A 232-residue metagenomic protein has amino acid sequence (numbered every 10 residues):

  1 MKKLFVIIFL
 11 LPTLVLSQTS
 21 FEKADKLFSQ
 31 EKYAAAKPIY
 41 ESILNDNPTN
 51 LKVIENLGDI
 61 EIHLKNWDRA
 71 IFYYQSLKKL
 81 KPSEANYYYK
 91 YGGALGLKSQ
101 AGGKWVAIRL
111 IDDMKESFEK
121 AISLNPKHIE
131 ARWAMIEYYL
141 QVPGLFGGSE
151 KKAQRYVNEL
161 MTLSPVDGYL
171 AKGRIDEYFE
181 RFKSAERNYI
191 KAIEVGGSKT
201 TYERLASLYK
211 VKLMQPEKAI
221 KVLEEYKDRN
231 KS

Functional and structural regions predicted by a protein language model:
L16-N56, I62-H63: N-terminal leader/linker segments that initiate helical-solenoid repeat arrays
Q18-T19, K52, N86, G93 (+3 more regions): Start-of-helix register in tetratricopeptide repeats
L27, E61, L95, G102 (+3 more regions): Residue at a conserved register position within TPR or TPR-like alpha-solenoid repeats
Q30, L64, K98, V142 (+3 more regions): Structural motif corresponding to the intra-repeat A-B loop/turn of tetratricopeptide repeats
P48, P82, P126, T162-P165 (+2 more regions): Short coil turns that delineate tetratricopeptide repeat
K52, N56-D59, H63, K90-G93 (+3 more regions): Canonical tetratricopeptide repeat
